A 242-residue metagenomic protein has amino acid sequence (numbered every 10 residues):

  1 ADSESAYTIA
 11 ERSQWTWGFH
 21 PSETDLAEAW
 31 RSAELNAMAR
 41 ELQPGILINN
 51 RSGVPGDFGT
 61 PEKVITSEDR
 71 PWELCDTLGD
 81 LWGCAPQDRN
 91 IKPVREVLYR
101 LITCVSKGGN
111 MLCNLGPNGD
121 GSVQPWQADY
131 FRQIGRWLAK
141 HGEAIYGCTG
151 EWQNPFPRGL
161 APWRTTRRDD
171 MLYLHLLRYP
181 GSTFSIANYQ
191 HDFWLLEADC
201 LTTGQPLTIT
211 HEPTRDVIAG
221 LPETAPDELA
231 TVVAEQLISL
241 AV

Functional and structural regions predicted by a protein language model:
A1-V242: Mature catalytic domains of secreted/periplasmic carbohydrate-active enzymes
